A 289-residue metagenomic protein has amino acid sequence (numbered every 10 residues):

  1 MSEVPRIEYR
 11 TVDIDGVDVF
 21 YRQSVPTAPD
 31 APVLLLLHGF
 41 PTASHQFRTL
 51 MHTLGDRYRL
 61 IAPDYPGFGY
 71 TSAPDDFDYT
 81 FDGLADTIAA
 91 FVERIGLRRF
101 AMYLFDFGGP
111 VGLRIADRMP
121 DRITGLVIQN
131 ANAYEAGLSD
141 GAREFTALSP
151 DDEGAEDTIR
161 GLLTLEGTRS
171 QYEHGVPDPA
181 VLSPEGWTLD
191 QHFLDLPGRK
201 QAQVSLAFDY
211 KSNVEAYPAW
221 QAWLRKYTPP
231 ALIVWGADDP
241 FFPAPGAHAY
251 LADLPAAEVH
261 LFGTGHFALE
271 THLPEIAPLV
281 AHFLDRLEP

Functional and structural regions predicted by a protein language model:
M1-A28, V33, P41, I61 (+6 more regions): Flexible "cap/lid" subdomain of the alpha/beta-hydrolase fold that forms the substrate-access gate
F40-M51: The serine-hydrolase catalytic nucleophile loop
D56-L60: A generic structural motif
P66-G69, G265: Adenine-nucleotide cofactor-binding loop residues
T264-A277: Catalytic histidine-centered segment of alpha/beta-hydrolase-like enzymes
